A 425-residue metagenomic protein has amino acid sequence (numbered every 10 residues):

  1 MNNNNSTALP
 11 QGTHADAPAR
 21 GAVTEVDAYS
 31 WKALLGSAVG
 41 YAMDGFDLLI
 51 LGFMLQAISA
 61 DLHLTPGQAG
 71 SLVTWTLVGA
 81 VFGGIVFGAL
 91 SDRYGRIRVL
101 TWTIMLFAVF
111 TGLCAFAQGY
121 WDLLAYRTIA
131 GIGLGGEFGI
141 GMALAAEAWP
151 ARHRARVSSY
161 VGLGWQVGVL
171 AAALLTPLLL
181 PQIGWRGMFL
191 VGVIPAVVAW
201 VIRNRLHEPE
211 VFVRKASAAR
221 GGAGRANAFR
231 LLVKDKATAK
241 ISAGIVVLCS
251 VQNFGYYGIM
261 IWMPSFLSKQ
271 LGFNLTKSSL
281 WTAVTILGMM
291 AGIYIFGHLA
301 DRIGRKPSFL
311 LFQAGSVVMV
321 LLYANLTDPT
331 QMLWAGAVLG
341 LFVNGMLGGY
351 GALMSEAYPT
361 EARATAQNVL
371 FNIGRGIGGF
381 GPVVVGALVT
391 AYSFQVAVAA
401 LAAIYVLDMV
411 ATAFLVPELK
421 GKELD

Functional and structural regions predicted by a protein language model:
N2-F46: Cytosolic juxtamembrane N-terminal segment immediately preceding the first transmembrane helix of multi-pass
G52, T238-M290: Extracytoplasmic gate region of multi-pass secondary transporters
I58-S59, L90-S91, L175-Q182, L267-S268 (+2 more regions): Interfacial helix-cap and linker-helix signal at transmembrane-aqueous boundaries of multi-pass secondary transporters
H63, G95, F116-D122, P150 (+3 more regions): Helix-breaking motifs and short loop linkers at transmembrane-helix boundaries and internal kinks in secondary membrane
F82-Q118, I303: Conserved MFS/SLC helix-loop-helix module at the cytosolic interface between two early adjacent transmembrane helices
Y126-L163: Cytoplasmic helix-loop-helix junction between adjacent transmembrane helices in 12-TM secondary transporters
V161, W165-N204: Helix-loop-helix hairpin linking two adjacent transmembrane segments in secondary transporters
A300-Y350: C-terminal transmembrane helical hairpin of 12-TM major facilitator-type secondary transporters
